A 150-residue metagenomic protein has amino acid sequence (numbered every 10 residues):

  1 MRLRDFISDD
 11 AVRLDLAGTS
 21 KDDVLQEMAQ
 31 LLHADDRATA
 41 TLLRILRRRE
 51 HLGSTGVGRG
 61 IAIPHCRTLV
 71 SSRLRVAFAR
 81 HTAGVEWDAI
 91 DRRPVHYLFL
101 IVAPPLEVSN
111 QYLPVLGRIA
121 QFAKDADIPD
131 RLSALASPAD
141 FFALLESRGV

Functional and structural regions predicted by a protein language model:
M1-V150: Cytosolic covalent-transfer regions centered on His/Cys nucleophiles that carry phosphoryl or persulfide groups
